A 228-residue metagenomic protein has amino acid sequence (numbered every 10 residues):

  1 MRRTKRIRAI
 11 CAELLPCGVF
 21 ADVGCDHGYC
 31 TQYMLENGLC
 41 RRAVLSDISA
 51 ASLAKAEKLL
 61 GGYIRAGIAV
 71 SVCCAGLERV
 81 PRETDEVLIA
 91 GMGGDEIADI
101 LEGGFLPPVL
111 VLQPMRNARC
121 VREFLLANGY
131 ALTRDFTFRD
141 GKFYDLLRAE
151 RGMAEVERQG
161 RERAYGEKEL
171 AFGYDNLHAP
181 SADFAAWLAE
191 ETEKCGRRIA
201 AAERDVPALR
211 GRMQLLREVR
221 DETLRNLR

Functional and structural regions predicted by a protein language model:
R2-C17: Conserved alpha-helix/loop element of class I SAM-dependent methyltransferases that forms part of the SAM/SAH-binding
R3-K5, D95-R228: Class I S-adenosyl-L-methionine
G18-D26: Conserved class I S-adenosyl-L-methionine
G28, Q32: Glycine-rich SAM-binding Motif I of class I
E36-R42: Conserved S-adenosyl-L-methionine
S49-A50: Conserved SAM/SAH-binding beta-strand->alpha-helix loop
A54-R82: S-adenosyl-L-methionine
T84-G91: Short SAM/SAH-binding signature in class I
